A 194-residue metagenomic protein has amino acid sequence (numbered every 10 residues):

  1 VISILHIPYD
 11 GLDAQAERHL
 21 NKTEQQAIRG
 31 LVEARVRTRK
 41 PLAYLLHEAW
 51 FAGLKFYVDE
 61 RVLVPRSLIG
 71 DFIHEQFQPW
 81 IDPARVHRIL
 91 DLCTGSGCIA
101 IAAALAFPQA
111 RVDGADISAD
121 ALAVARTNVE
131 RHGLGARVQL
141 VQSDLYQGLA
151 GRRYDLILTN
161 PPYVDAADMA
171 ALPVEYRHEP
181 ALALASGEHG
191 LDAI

Functional and structural regions predicted by a protein language model:
V1-R29: A short N-terminal interaction module
S3, I7, A34-T38, H132 (+1 more regions): Phosphate/oxyanion-binding loops and surfaces in catalytic or ligand/nucleic-acid-binding neighborhoods
L5, L20, L63, L90-L92 (+4 more regions): Generic leucine side-chain signal with a strong bias for well-ordered alpha-helical environments
I7, T23, A84, G95 (+1 more regions): Residue-level signal for short amphipathic helical patches enriched in basic/charged and nearby hydrophobic residues
Y9, L42, C98-A100, G190-A193: Short, flexible micro-motifs
D10, R18, K40-Y44, A49 (+6 more regions): Flexible, active-site-adjacent loop/turn segments at secondary-structure boundaries
Q26-Q109, A115-V124: SAM-dependent Rossmann-like transferase core, predominantly class I methyltransferases with a strong bias toward
A106-R111, A115-I194: S-adenosylmethionine
